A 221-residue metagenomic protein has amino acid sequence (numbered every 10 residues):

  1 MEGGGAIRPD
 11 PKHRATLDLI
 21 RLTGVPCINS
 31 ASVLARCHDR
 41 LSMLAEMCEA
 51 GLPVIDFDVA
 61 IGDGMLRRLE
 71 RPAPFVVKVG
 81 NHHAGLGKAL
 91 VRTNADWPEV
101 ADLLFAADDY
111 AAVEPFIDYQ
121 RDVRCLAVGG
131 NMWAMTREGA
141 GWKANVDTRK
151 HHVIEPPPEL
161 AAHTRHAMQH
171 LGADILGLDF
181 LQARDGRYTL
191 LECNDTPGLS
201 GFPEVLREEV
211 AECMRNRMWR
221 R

Functional and structural regions predicted by a protein language model:
M1-D56: Conserved N-proximal alpha/beta basic substrate-recognition cap immediately N-terminal to, or forming the N-lobe
A45-C48, P74-F75, T93-N94, G130-N131: Short, hinge-like loop/turn segments at secondary-structure boundaries
A50-F75: Rossmann-like NAD(P)H-binding beta-loop-alpha module
D56, P74-V77, Y110-E114, I175-L178: A short linear hydrophobic-aromatic micro-motif
P72-N94: Conserved anion/nucleotide-ligand pocket segment
F75-K78, C125-A127, G186-G201: A short beta-strand motif that forms the metal-chelation/ATP-contact edge of phosphoryl-transfer active sites
A89-L171: Phosphate-binding site of ATP-dependent enzymes
K143-L190, E209-R221: A long amphipathic alpha-helix within ATP-dependent nucleotide-binding catalytic cores
